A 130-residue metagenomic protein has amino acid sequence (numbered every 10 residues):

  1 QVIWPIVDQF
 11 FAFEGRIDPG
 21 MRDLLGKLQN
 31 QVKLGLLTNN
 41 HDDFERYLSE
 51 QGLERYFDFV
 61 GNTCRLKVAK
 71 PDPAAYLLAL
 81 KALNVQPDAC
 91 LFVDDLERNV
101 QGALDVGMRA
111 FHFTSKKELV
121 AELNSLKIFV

Functional and structural regions predicted by a protein language model:
Q1-V2, G107: Short, low-complexity N-terminal intrinsically disordered segments enriched in polar/charged residues
V2-L34, P73, K116: Short, acidic loop-to-helix structural element flanking the phosphoryl-transfer center in phosphate-processing enzymes
G35-N39: Short beta-strand segments
H41, E45-V130: Asp-based, Mg2+/Mn2+-dependent phosphohydrolase catalytic module
